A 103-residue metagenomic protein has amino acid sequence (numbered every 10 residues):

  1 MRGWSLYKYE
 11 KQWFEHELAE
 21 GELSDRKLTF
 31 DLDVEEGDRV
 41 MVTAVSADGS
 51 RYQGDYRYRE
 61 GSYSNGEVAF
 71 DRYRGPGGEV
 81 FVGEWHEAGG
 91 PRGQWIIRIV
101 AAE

Functional and structural regions predicted by a protein language model:
M1-E103: Central antiparallel beta-sheet cores of small beta-barrel/beta-sandwich binding domains
